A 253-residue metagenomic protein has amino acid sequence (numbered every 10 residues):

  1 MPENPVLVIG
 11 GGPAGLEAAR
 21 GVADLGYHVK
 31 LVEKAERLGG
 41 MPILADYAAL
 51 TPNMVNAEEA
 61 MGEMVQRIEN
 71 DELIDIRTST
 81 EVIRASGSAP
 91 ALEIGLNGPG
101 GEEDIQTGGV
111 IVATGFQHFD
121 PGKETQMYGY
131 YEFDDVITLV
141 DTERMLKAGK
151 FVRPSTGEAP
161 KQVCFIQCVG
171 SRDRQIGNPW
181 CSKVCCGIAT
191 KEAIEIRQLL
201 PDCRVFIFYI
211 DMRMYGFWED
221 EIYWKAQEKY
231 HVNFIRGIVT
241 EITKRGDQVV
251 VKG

Functional and structural regions predicted by a protein language model:
M1-L44, E58, A85, G100-D104 (+1 more regions): Rossmann-like dinucleotide/flavin-binding elements
A49-M54: Glycine-rich active-site loop/strand segments that organize a redox cofactor
A60-Q117, T190-G253: A Rossmann-like FAD-binding core segment of flavoenzymes
